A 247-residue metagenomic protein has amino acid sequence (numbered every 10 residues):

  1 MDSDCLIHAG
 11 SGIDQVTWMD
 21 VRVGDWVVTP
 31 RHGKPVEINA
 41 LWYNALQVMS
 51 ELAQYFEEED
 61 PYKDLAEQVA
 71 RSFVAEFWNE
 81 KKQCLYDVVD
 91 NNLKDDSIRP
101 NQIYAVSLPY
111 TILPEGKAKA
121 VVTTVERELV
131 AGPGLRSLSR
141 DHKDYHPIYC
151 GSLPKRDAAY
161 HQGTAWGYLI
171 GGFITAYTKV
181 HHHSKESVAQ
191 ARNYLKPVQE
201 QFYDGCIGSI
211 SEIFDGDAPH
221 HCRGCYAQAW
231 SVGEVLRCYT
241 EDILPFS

Functional and structural regions predicted by a protein language model:
M1-D2, I7, L41-Y149, N193 (+1 more regions): Catalytic cores of carbohydrate-active enzymes
A9-K34, N91, Y149-Y160, F214-C222: Acidic/His metal-coordination segments adjacent to aromatic residues that form catalytic metal sites in metalloenzymes
G33-E37, A45-Q47, P245-F246: Mature extracytoplasmic enzyme cores
N39, L46, I170, I174-Y177 (+1 more regions): TPR repeat positional signature
T111, K143-H183, S187, L236-T240: C-terminal substrate/ligand-recognition segments
Y177-D204: C-terminal hydrophobic structural anchor segments that stabilize assembly/packing rather than catalytic chemistry
W230-S247: Terminal, non-catalytic domain-edge segments
